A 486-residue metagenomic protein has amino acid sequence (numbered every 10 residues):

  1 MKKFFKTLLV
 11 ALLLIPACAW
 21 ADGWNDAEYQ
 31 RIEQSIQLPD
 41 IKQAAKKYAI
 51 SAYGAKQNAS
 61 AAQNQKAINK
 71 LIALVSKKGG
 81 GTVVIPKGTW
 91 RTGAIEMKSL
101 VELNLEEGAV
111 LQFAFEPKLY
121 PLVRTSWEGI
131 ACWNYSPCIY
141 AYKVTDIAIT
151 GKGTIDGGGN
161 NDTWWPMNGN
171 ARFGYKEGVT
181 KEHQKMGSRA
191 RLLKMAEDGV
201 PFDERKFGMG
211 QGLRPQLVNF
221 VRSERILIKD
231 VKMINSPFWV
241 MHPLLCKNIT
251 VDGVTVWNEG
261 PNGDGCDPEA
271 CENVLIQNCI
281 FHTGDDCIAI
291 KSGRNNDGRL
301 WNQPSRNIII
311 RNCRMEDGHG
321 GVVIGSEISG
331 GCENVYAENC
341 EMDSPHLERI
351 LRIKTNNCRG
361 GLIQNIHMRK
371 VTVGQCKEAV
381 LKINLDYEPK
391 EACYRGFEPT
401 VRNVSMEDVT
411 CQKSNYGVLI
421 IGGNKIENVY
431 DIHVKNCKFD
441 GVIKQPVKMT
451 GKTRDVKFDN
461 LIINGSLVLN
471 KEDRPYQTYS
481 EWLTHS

Functional and structural regions predicted by a protein language model:
K2-L14, C18-E102, E106-R222, L227-K229 (+6 more regions): Extracellular "leader-to-stem" segments immediately downstream of a signal peptide or signal-anchor in secreted/lumenal
K46, G81, G88, G93 (+22 more regions): The right-handed parallel beta-helix/beta-solenoid scaffold, focusing on the short coil/turn and N-cap positions
K56-A59, N295-R299, G330-G331, P389-K390: Short, small-residue-enriched loops and turns at beta-alpha junctions that line or gate enzyme active sites
I72-V75, R91-L100, D230, W239-L245 (+7 more regions): Short, T/G/N/S-enriched strand-turn elements that build extracellular solenoid repeat scaffolds
G80, R91-A94, A114-F115, Y135 (+12 more regions): Short glycine/acidic-rich loop motifs that flank beta-strands on beta-rich extracellular proteins
T89, L245, E272, S292-R294 (+4 more regions): Active-site-proximal loop/turn and secondary-structure-junction residues that shape catalytic pockets, frequently
E107-G108, T145-G153, E224-I234, K247-N258 (+7 more regions): Right-handed parallel beta-helix
I328, L347-S486: Extracellular beta-rich repeat passengers
